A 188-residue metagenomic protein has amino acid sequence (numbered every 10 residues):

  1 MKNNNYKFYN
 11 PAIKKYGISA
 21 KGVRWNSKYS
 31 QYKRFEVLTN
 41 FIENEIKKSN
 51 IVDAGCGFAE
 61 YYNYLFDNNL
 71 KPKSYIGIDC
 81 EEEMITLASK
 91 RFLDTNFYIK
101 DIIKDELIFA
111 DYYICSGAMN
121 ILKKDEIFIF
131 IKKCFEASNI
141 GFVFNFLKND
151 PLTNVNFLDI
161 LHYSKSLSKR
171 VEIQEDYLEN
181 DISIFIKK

Functional and structural regions predicted by a protein language model:
M1-A20: N-terminal, positively charged/glycine-rich alpha-helical extensions of SAM-dependent methyltransferases
Y29-K47: Conserved alpha-helix/loop element of class I SAM-dependent methyltransferases that forms part of the SAM/SAH-binding
V52, F58-Y98, I103-K104: Class I SAM-dependent methyltransferase SAM/SAH-binding core
I114: A conserved beta-strand element that flanks and buttresses the S-adenosyl-L-methionine
I121-K133: A short, conserved alpha-helix within the catalytic core of class I
N139-K148: Conserved beta-strand signature within the Rossmann-like core of class I S-adenosyl-L-methionine
L152-S168, I182: Short alpha-helix
Y177-K188: Core SAM-dependent methyltransferase catalytic element
